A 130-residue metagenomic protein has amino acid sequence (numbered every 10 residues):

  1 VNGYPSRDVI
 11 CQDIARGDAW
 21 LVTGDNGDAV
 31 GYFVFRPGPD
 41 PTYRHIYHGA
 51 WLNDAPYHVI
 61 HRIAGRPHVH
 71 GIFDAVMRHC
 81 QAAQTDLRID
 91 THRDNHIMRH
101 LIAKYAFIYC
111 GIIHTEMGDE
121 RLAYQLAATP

Functional and structural regions predicted by a protein language model:
V1-C11: Conserved GNAT-fold acetyl-CoA-binding loop/helix
R7-V9, H45-L52, C110-G111: Short, P/G- and charge-enriched loop/turn segments at secondary-structure junctions
R16-F35: Conserved beta-hairpin
T23-D25, Q125-T129: Active-site beta-strand termini and strand-to-loop segments that position acidic
V34-H68: Conserved acyl-donor/pantetheine-binding loop and adjacent beta-alpha core of acyl/acetyltransferases and related
V59, A82-D94: Conserved GNAT acetyl-CoA-binding A-motif
G65-A82, R99-K104: Conserved acetyl-CoA-binding loop-helix of GNAT-fold acetyltransferases
D90, A106-L122: Conserved catalytic-core motifs of GNAT/GCN5-like acyltransferases
